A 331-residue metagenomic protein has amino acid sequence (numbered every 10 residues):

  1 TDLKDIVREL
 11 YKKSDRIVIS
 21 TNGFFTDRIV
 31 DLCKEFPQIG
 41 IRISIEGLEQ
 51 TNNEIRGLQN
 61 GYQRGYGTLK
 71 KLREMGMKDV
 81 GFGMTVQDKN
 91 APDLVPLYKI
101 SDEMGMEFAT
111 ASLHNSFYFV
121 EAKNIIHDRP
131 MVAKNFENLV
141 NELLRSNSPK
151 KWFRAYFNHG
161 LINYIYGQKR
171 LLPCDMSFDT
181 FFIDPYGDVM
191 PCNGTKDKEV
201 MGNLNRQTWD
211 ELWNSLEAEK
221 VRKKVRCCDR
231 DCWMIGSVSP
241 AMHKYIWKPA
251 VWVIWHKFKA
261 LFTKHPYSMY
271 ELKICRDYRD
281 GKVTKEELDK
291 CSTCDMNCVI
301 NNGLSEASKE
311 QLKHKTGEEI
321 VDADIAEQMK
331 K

Functional and structural regions predicted by a protein language model:
D2-L3: Acidic donor-diphosphate engagement hotspot in glycosyltransferases and nucleotidyltransferases that stabilizes
V7-E9, K13-D15, E35, I39-E46 (+9 more regions): Radical SAM enzyme [4Fe-4S]-AdoMet core and its adjacent flexible, acidic and glycine-rich loops/tails across
T21-T26, V86-N90: Short beta->alpha connector loops
I29: His/Asp/Glu-rich metal-coordinating catalytic cores of metallo-dependent phosphodiesterases/hydrolases acting on
N193-K331: Flexible mid-to-C-terminal extensions adjoining Fe-S/redox cofactors in radical SAM and related proteins
